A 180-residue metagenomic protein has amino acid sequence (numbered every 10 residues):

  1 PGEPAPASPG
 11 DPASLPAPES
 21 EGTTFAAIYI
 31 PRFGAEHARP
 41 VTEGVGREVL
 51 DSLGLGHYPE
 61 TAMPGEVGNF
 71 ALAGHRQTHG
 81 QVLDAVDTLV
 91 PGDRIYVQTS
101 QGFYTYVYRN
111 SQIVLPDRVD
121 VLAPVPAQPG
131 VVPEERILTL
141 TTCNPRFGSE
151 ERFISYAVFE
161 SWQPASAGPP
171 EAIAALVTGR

Functional and structural regions predicted by a protein language model:
P1-R180: Solvent-exposed, non-transmembrane regions of membrane-associated and secreted proteins
